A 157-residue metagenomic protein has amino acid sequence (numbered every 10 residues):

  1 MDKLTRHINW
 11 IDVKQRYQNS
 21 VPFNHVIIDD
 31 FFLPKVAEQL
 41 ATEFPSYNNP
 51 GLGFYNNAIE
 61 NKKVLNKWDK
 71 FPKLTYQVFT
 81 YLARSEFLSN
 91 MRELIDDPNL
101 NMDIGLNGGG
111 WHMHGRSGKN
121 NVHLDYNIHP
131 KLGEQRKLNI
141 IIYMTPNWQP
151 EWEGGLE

Functional and structural regions predicted by a protein language model:
L4-I8, K14-L94: Non-heme Fe(II)/2-oxoglutarate
F71-Y81, F87-E157: Catalytic core of non-heme Fe(II) oxygenases with the double-stranded beta-helix
